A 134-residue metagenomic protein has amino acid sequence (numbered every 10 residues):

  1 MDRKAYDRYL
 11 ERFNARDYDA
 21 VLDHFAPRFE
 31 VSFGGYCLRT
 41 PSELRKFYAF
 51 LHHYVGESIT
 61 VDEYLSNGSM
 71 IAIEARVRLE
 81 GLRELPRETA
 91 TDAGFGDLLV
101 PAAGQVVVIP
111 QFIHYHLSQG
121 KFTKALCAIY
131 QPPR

Functional and structural regions predicted by a protein language model:
M1-R134: C-terminal and inter-domain tail/linker signature
